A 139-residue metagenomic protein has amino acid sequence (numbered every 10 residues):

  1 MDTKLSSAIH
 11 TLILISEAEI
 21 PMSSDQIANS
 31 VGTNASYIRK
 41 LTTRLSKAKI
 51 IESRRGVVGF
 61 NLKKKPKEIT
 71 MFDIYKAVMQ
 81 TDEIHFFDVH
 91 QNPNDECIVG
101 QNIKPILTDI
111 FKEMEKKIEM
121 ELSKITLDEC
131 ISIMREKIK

Functional and structural regions predicted by a protein language model:
M1-L12: Short alpha-helical segments that sit at the start of domains
I15-E19, K64-K65: Short helix-capping/hinge SLiMs at alpha-helix to coil transitions
Q26-A28: A short acidic, leucine-rich amphipathic alpha-helix
A48-K49: Glycine-centered, phosphate/nucleic-acid-interacting loop/turn motifs that mediate DNA/RNA or nucleotide
G56-K63: Minor-groove-contacting beta-hairpin "wing" of winged helix-turn-helix DNA-binding domains
P66-N92: Conserved segment of winged-helix/HTH DNA-binding domains
Q91-K139: C-terminal regulatory/oligomerization modules of transcriptional regulators
